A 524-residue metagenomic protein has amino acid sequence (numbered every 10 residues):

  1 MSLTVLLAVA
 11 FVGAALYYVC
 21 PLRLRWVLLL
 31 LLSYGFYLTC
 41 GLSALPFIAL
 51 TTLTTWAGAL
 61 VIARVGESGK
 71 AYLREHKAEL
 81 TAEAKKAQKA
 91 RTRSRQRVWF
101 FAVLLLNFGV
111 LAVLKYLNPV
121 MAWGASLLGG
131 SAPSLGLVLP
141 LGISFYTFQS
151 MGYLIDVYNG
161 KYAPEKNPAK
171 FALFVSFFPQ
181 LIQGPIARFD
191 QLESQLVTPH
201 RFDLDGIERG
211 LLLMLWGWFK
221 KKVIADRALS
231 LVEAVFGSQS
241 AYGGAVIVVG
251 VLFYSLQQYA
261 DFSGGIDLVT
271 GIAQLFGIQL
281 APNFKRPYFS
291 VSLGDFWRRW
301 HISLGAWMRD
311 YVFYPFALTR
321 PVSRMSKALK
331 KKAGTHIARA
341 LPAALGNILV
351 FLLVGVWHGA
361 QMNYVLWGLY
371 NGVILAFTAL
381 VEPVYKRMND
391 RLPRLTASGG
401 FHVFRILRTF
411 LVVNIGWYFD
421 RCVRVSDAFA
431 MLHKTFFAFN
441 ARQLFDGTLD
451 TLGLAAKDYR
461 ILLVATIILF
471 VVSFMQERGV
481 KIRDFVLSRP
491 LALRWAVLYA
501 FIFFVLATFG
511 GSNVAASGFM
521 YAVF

Functional and structural regions predicted by a protein language model:
M1-V523: Membrane-embedded transmembrane alpha-helical bundles that form the catalytic cores of multi-pass lipid-modifying
